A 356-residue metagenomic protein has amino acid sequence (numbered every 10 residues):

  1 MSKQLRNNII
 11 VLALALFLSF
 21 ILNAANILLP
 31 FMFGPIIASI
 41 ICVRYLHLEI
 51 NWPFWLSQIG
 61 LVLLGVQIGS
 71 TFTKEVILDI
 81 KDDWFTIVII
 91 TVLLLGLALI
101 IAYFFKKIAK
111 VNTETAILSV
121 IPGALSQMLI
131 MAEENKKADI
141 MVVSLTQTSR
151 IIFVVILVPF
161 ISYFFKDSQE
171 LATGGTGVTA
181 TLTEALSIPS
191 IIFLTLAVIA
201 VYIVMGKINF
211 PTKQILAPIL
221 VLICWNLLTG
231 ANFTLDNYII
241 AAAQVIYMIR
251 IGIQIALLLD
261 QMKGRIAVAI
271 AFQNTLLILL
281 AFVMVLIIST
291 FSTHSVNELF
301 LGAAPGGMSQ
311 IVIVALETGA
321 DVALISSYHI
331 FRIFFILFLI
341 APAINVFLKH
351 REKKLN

Functional and structural regions predicted by a protein language model:
N7-L14, T71-Y103, I191, A241-A242 (+1 more regions): Entry/N-cap segments of selected transmembrane alpha helices and their immediately preceding amphipathic helices
L12, L16, I21, K166-G230: Core mid-bundle transmembrane helix pairs that form the ion/substrate translocation pathway in diverse multi-pass
I21-I37, S57-G60, D83-L94, A116-V120 (+3 more regions): Structural signature of hydrophobic alpha-helical transmembrane segments
I36-Y45, E49-K81, V221-L228, N237-K263: Hydrophobic transmembrane alpha-helices of secondary-active transporters and Na+-translocating membrane complexes
K74-D82, F165-A185, L228-N237, L259-Q261 (+2 more regions): Membrane-interface helix termini and inter-helical loops of multi-pass transporters
I108-S149, V296-Y328: Alpha-helical membrane segments and immediately flanking helix-loop junctions that form or couple to the substrate/ion
G123-M128, S144-K166, L280, M308 (+1 more regions): Membrane-embedded alpha-helical segments of transport systems, primarily multispan ion/solute transporters
V201-A281, V285-I288: Transmembrane helical segments that form the transport core of multi-pass membrane transport proteins
